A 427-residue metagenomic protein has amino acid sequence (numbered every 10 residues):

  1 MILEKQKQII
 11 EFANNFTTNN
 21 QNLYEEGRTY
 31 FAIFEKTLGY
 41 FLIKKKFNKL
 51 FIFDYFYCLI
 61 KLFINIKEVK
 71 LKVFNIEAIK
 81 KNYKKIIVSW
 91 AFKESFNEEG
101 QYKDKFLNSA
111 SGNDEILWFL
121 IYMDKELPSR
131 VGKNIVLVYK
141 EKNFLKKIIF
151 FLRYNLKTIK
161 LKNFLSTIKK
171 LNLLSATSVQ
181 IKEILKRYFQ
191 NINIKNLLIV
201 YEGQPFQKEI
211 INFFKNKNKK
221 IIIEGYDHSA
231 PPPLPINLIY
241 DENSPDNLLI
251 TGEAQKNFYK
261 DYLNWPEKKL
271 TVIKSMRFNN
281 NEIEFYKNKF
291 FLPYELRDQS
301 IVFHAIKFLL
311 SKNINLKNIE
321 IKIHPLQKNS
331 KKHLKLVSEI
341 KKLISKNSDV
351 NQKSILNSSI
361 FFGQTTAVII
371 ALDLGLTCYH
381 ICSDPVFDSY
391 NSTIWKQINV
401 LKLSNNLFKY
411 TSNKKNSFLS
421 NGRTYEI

Functional and structural regions predicted by a protein language model:
M1-I427: Catalytic-core helical/loop segments in enzymes performing group transfer/polymerization on anionic/lipid-linked
